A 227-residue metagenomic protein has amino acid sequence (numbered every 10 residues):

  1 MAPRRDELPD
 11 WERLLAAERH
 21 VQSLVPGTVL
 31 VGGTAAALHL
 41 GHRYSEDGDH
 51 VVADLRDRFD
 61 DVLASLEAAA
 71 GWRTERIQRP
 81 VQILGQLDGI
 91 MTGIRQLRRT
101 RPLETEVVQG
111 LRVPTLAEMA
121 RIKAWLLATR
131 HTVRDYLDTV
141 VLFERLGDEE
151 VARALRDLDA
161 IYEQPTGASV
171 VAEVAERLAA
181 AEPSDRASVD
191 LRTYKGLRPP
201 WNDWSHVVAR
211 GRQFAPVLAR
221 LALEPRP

Functional and structural regions predicted by a protein language model:
M1-P227: Compositionally biased terminal segments of proteins
